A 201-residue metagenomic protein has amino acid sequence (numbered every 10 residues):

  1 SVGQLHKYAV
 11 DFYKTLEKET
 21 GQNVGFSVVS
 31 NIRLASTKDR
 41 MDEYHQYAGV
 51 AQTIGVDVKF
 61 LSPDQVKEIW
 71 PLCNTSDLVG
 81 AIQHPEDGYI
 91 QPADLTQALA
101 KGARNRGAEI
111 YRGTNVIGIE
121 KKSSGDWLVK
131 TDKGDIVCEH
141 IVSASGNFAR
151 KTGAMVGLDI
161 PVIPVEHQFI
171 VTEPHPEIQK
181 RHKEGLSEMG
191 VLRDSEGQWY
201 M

Functional and structural regions predicted by a protein language model:
S1-I69, M189, E196-M201: Dinucleotide-binding Rossmann-like beta1-alpha1 core, especially the glycine-rich loop that anchors the ADP
D11, T15-Q22, T53-D57, P71 (+6 more regions): Generic secondary-structure signature for well-ordered alpha-helical cores
T15, Q46, A98, G102-N105 (+3 more regions): Alpha-helical scaffold segments in soluble metabolic enzymes
N31-A35, A81-Q83, F169: Short aromatic/hydrophobic contact patches that present stacked aromatics for nucleic-acid/ligand binding
D39, W70-L78, E120-L128: A short, glycine/Asx- and small/polar-enriched loop/turn that sits immediately N-terminal to a beta-strand
K59-S62, I110-R112, S143, R193: General beta-strand structural signal in soluble alpha/beta enzymes
A81-H140, F148: Helical element adjacent to the flavin cofactor pocket in flavoenzyme catalytic cores
I119-M201: Flavin-dependent oxidoreductases
